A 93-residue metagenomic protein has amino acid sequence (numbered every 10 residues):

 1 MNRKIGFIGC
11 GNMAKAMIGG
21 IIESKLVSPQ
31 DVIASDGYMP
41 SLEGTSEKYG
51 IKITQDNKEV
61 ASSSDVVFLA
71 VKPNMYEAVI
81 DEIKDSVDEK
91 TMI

Functional and structural regions predicted by a protein language model:
M1-K48, K52-Q55, E59-S62: NAD(P)+-binding Rossmann beta1-loop-alpha1 motif at the extreme N-terminus of oxidoreductases
K52-I93: Rossmann-fold NAD(P) dinucleotide-binding segment
